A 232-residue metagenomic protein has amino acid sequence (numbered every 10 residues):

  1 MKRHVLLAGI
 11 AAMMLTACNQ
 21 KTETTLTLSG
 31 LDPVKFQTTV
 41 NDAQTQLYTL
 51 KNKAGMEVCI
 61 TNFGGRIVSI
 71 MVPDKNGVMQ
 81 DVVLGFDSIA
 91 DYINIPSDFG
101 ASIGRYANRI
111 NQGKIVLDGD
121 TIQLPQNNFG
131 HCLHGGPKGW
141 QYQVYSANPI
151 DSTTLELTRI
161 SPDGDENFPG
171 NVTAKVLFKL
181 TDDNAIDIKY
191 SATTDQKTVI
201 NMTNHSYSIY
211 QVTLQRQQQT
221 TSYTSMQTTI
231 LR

Functional and structural regions predicted by a protein language model:
M1-H4, Q20: Positively charged n-region of N-terminal signal peptides that target proteins for export
V5-M13: Sec-dependent N-terminal signal peptides
L15-A17: C-terminal motif of bacterial Sec signal peptides marking the signal peptidase cleavage site
N19-M56, N62-R232: An exposed, glycine/acidic-rich loop-and-rim segment of catalytic or binding clefts
